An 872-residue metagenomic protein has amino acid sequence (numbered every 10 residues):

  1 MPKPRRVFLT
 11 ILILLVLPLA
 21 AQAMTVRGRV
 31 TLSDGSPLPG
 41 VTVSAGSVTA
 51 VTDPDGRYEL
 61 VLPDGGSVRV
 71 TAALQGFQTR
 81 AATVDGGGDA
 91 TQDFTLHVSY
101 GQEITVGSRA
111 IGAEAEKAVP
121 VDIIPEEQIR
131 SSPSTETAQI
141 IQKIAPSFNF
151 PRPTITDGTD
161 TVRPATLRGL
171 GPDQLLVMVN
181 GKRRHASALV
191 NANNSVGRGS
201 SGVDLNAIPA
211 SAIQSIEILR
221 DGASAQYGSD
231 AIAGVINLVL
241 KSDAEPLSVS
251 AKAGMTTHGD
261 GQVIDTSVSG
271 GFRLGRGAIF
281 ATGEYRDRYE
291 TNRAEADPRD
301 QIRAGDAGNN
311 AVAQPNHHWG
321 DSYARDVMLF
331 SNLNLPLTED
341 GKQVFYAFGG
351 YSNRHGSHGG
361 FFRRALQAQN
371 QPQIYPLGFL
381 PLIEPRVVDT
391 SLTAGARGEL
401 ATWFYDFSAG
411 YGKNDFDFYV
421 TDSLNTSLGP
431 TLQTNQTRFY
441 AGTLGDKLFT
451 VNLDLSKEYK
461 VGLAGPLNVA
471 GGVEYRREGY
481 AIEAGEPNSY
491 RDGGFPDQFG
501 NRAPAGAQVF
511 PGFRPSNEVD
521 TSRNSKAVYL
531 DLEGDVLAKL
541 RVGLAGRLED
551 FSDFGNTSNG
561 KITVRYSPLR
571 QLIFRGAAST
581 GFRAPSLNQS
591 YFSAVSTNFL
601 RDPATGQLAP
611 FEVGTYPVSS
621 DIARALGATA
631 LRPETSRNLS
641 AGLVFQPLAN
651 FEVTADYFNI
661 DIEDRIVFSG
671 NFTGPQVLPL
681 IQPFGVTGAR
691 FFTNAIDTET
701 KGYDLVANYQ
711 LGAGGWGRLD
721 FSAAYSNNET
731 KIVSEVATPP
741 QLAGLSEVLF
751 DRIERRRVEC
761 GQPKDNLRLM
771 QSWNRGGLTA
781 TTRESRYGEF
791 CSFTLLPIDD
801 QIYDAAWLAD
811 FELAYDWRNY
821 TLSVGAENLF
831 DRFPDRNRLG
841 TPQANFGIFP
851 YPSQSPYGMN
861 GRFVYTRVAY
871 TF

Functional and structural regions predicted by a protein language model:
S33, A73-Q75, G87-S131, A138 (+1 more regions): Short, acidic, small-residue-rich periplasmic hinge/interaction motif at the N-terminus of Gram-negative outer-membrane
V48, E103-T135, G158-T159, A188-R198 (+1 more regions): N-terminal periplasmic "start-of-domain" segments of outer-membrane beta-barrel proteins
V61, K182-R220: Short acidic/polar hinge/loop motifs at secondary-structure boundaries that mediate gating or recognition
T91-F94, T137-I140, I144, R163-T166 (+5 more regions): N-terminal periplasmic accessory domains that precede and gate Gram-negative outer-membrane beta-barrel machines
I141-A188: Extracytoplasmic beta-strand/coil segments of soluble accessory domains associated with Gram-negative outer-membrane
S248, H258-L377, P381-A401, D816: Transmembrane beta-barrel wall of Gram-negative outer-membrane proteins
G471, E652, D656-T794, R867-T871: Gram-negative outer-membrane beta-barrel transporters
E729, E784-F793, A814-F872: C-terminal beta-signal and adjacent terminal beta-strands/loops of Gram-negative outer-membrane beta-barrel proteins
